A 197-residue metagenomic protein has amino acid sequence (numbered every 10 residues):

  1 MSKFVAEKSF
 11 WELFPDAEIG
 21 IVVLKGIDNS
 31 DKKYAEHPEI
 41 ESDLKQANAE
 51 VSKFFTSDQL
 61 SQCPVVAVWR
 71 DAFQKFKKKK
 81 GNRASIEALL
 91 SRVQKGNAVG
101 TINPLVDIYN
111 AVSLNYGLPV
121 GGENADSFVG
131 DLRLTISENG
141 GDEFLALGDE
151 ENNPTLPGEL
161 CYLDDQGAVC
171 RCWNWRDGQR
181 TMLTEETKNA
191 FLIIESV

Functional and structural regions predicted by a protein language model:
M1-V197: Charge-biased, low-complexity intrinsically disordered regions
